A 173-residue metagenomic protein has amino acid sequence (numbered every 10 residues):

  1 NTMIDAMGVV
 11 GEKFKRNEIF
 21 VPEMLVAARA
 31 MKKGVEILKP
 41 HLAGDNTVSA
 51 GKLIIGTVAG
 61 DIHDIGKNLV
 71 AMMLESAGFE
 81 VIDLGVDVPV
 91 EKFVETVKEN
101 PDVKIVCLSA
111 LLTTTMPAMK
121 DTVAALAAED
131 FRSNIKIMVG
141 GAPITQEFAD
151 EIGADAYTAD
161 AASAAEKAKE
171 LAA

Functional and structural regions predicted by a protein language model:
N1-V139, P143-E151, D155-A173: Domain-level signal for soluble alpha/beta catalytic cores
